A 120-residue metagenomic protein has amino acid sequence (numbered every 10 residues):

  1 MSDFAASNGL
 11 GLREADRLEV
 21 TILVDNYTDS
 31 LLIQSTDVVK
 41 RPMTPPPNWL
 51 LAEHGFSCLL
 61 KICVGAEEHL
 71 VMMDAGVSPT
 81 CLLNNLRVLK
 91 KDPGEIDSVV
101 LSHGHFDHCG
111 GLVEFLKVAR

Functional and structural regions predicted by a protein language model:
M1-E68: Zn-dependent metallo-beta-lactamase
V24-N26, A75-V77, G104: Active-site metal-binding loops of divalent metal-dependent hydrolases
W49-H54, I62-S98, V113-E114: Pre-active-site segment of Zn-dependent metallo-hydrolases
I96-F106: Metallo-beta-lactamase
D107-L112: Active-site histidine-anchored catalytic micro-motif
A119-R120: Short, intrinsically disordered, charge-balanced linker/junction segments flanking boundaries in proteins
